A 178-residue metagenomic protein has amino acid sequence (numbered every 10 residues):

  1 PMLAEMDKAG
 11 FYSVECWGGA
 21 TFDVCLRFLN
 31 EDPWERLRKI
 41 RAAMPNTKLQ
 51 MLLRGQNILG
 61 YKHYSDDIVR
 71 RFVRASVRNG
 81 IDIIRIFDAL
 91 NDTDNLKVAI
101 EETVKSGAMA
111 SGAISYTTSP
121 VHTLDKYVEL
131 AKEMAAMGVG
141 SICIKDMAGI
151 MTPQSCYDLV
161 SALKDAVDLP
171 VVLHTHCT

Functional and structural regions predicted by a protein language model:
P1-L3, G19: ATP-dependent carboxylate/acyl-activation modules
M6, I86, I142: Conserved, mostly hydrophobic/aromatic
K8-F11: Extreme N-terminal cap/leader segments of soluble proteins
S13, G18-A135, V139, A148-P153: Active-site beta->alpha loop and helix N-cap motifs at the rims of alpha/beta catalytic domains
G112, G140-I144, D165-V167: Membrane-embedded alpha-helical segments and adjacent helix-loop junctions characteristic of multi-pass solute
M147-T178: Catalytic alpha/beta core domains of metabolic enzymes, predominantly
